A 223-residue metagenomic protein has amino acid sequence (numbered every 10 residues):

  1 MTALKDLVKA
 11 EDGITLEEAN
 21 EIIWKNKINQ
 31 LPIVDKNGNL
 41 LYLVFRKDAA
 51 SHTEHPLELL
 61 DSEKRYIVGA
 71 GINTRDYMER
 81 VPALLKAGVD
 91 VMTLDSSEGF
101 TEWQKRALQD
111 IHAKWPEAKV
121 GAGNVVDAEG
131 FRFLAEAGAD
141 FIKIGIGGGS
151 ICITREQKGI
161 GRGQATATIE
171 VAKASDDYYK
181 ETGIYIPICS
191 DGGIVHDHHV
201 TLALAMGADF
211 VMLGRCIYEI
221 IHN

Functional and structural regions predicted by a protein language model:
M1, I23, L31-A49: A glycine-centered beta-loop-beta connector
K5, D61-A70, I111-V126, F141 (+1 more regions): Short beta-strand/loop segments at the ligand-binding rim of alpha/beta enzyme cores
V8-E11, E17-E18, A137, G159-S190 (+1 more regions): Alpha/beta catalytic cores of nucleotide-metabolism and tRNA/nucleoside-modifying enzymes
V8-K27, V34, S51-T53, R75-L85: The conserved cystathionine-beta-synthase
K9-A10, Q30, G69-N73, D90-T101 (+3 more regions): Catalytic beta/alpha-barrel core
A10-I14, V34, A70-D76, G121-G130 (+1 more regions): Glycine-rich beta-to-alpha transition loops that act as phosphate-gripper elements at the mouths of alpha/beta enzyme
N39-L59, Y77-R80, S96-K119, V126-A135 (+2 more regions): Active-site-adjacent beta->alpha loops and helix N-cap segments on the catalytic face of soluble alpha/beta enzymes
E79-L84, V126-I144, I194-D209: Catalytic cores of alpha/beta
